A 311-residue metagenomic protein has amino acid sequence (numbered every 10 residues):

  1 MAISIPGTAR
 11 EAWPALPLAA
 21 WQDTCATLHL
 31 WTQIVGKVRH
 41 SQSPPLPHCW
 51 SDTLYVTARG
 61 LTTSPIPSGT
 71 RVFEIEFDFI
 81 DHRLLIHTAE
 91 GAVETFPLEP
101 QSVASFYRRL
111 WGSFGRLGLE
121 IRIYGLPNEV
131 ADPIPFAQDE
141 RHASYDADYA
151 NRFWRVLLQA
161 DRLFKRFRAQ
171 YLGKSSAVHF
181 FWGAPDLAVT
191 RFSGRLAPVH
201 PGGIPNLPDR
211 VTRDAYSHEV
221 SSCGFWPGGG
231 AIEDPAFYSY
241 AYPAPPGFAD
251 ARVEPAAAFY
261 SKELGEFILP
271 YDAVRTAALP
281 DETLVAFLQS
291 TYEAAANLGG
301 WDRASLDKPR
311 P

Functional and structural regions predicted by a protein language model:
M1-I86, V93: An N-terminus-focused feature that recognizes amino-terminal "leader" regions
A2, A26, F259-P311: TerminUS-proximal long segments
L16-A19, D23, E94-S102, R141-R155 (+3 more regions): Conserved aromatic-histidine-acidic binding/catalytic patches
Y55-P133: Long, hydrophobic/aromatic-enriched structural stretches that serve as scaffold segments
P65-P67, A249-E254, L279-T283: Short conserved micro-motifs at the rims of enzyme active sites and ligand-binding pockets
H82-T95, N128-D148, P235-Y238, E263-D272: Glycine-rich, often proline-containing surface loops adjacent to acidic residues and nearby aromatics that form
Q138-W226: Aromatic/basic-lined ligand-recognition segments that form π-stacking hydrophobic pockets flanked by Lys/Arg to engage
R213, H218-I268: Low-complexity, glycine/alanine/valine/leucine- and proline-rich hydrophobic stretches
